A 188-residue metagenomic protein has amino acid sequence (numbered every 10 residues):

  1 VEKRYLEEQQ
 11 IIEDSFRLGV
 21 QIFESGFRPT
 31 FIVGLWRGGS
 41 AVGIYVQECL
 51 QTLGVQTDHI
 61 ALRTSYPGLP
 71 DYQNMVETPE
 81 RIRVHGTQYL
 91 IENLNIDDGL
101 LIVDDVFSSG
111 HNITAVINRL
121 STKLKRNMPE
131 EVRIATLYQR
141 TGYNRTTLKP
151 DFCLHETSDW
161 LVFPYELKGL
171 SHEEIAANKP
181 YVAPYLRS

Functional and structural regions predicted by a protein language model:
V1-S188: PRPP-associated nucleotide enzymes
